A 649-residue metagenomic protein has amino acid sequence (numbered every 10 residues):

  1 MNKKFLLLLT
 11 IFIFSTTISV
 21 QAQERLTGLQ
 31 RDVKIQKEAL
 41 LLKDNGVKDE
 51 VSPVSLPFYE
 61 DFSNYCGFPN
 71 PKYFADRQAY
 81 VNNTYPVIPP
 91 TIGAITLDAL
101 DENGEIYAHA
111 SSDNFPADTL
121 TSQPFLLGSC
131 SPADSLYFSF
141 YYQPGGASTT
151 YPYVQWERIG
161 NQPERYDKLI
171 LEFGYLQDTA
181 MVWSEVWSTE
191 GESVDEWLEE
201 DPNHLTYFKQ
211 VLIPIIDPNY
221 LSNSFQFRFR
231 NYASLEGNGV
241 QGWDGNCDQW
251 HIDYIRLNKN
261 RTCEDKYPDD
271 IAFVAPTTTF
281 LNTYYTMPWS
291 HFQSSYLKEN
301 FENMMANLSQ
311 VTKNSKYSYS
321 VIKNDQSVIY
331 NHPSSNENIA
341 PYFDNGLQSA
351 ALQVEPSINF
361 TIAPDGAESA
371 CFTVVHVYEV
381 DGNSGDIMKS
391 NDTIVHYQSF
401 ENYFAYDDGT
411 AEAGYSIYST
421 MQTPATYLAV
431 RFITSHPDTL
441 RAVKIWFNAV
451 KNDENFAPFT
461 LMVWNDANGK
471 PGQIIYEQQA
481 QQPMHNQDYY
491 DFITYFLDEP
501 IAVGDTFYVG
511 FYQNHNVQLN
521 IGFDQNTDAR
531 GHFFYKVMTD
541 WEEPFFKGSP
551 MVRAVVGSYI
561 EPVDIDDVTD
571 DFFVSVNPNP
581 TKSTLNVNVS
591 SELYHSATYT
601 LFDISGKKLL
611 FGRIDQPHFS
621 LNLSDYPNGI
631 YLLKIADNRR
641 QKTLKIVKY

Functional and structural regions predicted by a protein language model:
A22, F459, V463, T569-N577 (+1 more regions): C-terminal outer-membrane/trafficking sorting elements
Q23-K316, V321, D325-Q326: Beta-sandwich/jellyroll recognition modules and their flexible linkers
L120-L136, I215-D217, H291-F292, L428-T439 (+2 more regions): Extracellular and analogous surface-interaction loops
P202-N203, D453-R530: Aromatic- and Gly/Pro-enriched, solvent-exposed loop/edge beta-strand patches characteristic of beta-rich domains
K209-I213, I358, D491-Y495, P617-L621: Short strand-edge motifs at loop-to-beta-strand transitions and within beta-strands of extracellular beta-rich domains
L235, D244-Y254, F511-E561: Short, surface-exposed beta-strand/loop patches at domain edges that form aromatic-rich interfacial subsites
W250-R256, R261, G382-T420, I646: Short beta-strand elements
C263-L281, E401-L428, R553-N577, S590-E592 (+1 more regions): Residue-level detector of functionally pivotal "anchor" positions at catalytic/ligand-binding pockets or at interdomain
